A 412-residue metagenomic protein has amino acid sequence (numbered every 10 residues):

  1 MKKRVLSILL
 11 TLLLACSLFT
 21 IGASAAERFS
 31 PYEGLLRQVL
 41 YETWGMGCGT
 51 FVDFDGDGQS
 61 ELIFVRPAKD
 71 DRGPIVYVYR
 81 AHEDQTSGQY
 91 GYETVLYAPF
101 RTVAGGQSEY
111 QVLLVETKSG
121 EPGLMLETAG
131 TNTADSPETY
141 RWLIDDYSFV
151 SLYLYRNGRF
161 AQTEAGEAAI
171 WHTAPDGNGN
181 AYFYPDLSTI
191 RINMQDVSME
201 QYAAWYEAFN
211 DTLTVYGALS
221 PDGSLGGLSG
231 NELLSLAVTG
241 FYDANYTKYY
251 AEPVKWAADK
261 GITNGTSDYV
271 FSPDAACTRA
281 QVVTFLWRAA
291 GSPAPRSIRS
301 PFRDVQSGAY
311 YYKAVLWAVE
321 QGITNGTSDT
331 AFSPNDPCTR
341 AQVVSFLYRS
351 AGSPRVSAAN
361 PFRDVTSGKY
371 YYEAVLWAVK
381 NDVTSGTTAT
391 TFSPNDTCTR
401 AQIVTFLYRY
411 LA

Functional and structural regions predicted by a protein language model:
R4-S24: Sec-dependent N-terminal signal peptides of Gram-positive bacterial secreted proteins and lipoproteins
F19-S24, S235-Y249, D259-K260, N264-K313 (+4 more regions): Feature responds to low-complexity, polar/acidic, surface-exposed segments characteristic of secreted/exported proteins
A26-E83, L96, Y202-E207, D211 (+1 more regions): Terminal domain-start segments
R28, T117-A237: Acidic, small-residue rich beta-repeat scaffolds with periodic aromatic anchors
R28-F29, G73-L96, Y140-W142, V150-G158: Beta-propeller blade repeat segments, especially FG-GAP/WD-type strand-to-loop junctions in 6- to 7-bladed propeller
M46-C48, A104-L114, H172-D176: Repeated scaffold domains used in trafficking and secretory/extracellular systems, primarily beta-propellers
G56-R66, L113-T128: Acidic/hydrophobic-patterned starts of short beta strands in beta-sheet-rich repeat architectures
G88-F100, Q162-A169: Beta-propeller fold detector
